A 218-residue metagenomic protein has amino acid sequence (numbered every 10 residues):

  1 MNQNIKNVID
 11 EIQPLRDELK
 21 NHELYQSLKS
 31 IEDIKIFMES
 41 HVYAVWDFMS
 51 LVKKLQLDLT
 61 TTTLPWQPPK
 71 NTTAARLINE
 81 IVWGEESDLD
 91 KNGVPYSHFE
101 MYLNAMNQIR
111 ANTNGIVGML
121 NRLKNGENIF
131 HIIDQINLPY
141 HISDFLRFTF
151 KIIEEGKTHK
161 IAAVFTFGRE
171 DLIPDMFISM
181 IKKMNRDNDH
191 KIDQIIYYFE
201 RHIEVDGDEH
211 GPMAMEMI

Functional and structural regions predicted by a protein language model:
N2-I218: Non-heme di-metal
